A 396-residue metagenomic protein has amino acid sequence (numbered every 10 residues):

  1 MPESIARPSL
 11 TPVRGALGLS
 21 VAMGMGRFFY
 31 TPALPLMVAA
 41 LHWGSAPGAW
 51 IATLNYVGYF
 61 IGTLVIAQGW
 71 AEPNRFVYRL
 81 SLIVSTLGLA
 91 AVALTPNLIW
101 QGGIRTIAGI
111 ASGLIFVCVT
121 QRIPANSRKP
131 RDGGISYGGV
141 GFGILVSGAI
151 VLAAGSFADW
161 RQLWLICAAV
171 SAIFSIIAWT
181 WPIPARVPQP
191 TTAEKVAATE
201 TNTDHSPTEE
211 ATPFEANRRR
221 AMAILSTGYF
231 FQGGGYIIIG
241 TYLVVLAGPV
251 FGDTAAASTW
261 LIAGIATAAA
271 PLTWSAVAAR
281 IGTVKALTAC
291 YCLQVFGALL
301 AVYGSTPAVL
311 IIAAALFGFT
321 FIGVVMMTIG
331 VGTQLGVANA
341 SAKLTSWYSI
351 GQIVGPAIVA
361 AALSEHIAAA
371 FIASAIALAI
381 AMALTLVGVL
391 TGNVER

Functional and structural regions predicted by a protein language model:
T31, R220-A268: Extracytoplasmic gate region of multi-pass secondary transporters
H42, L94-I99, G282, Y303-S305: Helix-breaking motifs and short loop linkers at transmembrane-helix boundaries and internal kinks in secondary membrane
I61-N97: Conserved MFS/SLC helix-loop-helix module at the cytosolic interface between two early adjacent transmembrane helices
G62-N74, A270-T283, L363: Helix-to-loop junctions at the C-terminal end of transmembrane segments in multipass secondary transporters
N97-L98, K129, G134-R186: Helix-loop-helix hairpin linking two adjacent transmembrane segments in secondary transporters
I104-V140: Cytoplasmic helix-loop-helix junction between adjacent transmembrane helices in 12-TM secondary transporters
G282-T328: C-terminal transmembrane helical hairpin of 12-TM major facilitator-type secondary transporters
L335-I367, S374: A late C-terminal transmembrane helix in Major Facilitator Superfamily
